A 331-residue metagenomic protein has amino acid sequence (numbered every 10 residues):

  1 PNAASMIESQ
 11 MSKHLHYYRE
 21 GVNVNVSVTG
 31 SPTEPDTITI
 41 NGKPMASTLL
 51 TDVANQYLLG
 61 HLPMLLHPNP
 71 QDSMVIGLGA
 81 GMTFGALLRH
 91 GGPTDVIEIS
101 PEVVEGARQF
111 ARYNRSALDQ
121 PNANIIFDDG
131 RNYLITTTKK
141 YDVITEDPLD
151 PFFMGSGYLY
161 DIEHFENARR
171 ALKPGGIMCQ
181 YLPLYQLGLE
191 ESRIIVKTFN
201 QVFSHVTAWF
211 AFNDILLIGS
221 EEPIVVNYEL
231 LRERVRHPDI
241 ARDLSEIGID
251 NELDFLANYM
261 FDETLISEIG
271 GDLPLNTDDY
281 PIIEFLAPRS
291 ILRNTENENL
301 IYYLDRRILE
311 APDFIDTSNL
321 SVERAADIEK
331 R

Functional and structural regions predicted by a protein language model:
P1-H67, Q71-D72, P93, Y113-R115 (+3 more regions): Soluble small-group transferase modules, centered on the S-adenosyl donor enzyme superfamily
T48-V196, N200-V202: The AdoMet/dcAdoMet-binding core of the Class I SAM-like
